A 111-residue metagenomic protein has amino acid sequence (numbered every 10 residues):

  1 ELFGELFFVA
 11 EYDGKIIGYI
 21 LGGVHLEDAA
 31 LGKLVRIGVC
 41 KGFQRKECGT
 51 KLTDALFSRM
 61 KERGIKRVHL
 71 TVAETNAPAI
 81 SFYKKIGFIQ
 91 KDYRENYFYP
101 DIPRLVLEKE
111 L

Functional and structural regions predicted by a protein language model:
E1-G42, T53-A55, R59, R63 (+1 more regions): Acetyl-CoA-dependent GNAT
E27, R94-N96: Short, Lys/Arg-rich nucleic-acid/phosphate-binding segment
K51, A55, P78-S81: Alpha-helical macromolecular-interaction surfaces
K66-H69, A73-I80, K85-I86, N96-L111: C-terminal "cap" of GNAT-fold acetyltransferases
